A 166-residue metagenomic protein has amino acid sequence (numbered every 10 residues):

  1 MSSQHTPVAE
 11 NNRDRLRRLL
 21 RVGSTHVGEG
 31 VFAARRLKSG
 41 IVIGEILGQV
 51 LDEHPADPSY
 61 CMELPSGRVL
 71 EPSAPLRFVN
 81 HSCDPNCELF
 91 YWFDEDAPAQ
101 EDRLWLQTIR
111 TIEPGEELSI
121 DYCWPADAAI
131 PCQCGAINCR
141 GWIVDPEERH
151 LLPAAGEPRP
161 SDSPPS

Functional and structural regions predicted by a protein language model:
S2-D96: Catalytic cores of histone-lysine modification enzymes
S3, P7-E10, C83, E88-S166: C-terminal SET catalytic tail plus cysteine-rich post-SET Zn-binding segment of SAM-dependent SET-domain
